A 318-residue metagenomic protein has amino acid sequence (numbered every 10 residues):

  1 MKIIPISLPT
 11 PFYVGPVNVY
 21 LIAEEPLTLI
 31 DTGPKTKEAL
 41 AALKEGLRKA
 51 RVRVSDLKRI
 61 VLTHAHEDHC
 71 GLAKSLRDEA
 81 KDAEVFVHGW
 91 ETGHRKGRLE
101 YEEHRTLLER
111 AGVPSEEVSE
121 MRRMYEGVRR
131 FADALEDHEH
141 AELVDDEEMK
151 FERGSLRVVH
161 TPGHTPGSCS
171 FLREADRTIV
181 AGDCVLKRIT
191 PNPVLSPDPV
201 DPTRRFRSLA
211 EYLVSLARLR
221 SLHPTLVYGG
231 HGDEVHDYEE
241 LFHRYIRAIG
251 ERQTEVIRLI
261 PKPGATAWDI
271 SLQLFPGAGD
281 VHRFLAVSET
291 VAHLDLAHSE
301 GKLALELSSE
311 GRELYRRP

Functional and structural regions predicted by a protein language model:
M1, L27, W90, E147 (+2 more regions): Well-ordered beta-strand scaffold positions
M1-A50, F171-K187: Conserved beta-strand hairpin/beta-sheet module of binuclear metal-dependent hydrolase folds, prominently
G15, E38-L40, R48-K150, R177: Active-site HxH/HxHxD metal-binding segment of metal-dependent hydrolases
T28-I30, V61, V85, T178-V180 (+1 more regions): Residue-level marker for buried hydrophobic side chains located in beta-strands that build the well-ordered beta-sheet
P34-T36, K150, S155-Q253: Metallo-beta-lactamase
T63-H69, H88, P162-H164, S168 (+2 more regions): Histidine-centered divalent metal-coordination motifs
D78, T161, H298: Short, contiguous alpha-helical
T254-P318: C-terminal regulatory/interaction regions
